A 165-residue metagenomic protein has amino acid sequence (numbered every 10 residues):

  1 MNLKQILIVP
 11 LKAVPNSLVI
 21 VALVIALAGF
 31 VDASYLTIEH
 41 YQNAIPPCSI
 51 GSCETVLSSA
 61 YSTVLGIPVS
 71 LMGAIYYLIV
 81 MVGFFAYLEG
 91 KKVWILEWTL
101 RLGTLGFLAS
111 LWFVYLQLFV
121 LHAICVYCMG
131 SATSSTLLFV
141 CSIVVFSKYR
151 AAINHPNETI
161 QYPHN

Functional and structural regions predicted by a protein language model:
N2-N165: Membrane-interfacial helix-loop segments of redox and metal-homeostasis proteins, especially TM-loop-TM junctions
